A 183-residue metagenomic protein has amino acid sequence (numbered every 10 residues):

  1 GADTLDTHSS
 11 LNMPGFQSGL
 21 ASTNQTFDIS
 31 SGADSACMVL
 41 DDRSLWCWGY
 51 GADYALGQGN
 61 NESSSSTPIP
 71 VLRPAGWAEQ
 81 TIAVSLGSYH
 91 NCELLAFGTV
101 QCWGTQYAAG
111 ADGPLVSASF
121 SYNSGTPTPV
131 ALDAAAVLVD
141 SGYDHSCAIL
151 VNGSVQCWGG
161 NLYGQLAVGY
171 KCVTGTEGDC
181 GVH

Functional and structural regions predicted by a protein language model:
G1-F16, W46-T67, Q101-P127, Q156-H183: Short glycine/serine- and acidic-residue-enriched loop/turn motifs that recur at repeat junctions
M13-Q17, V71-P74, A131-L132: Short loop/turn motifs that cap or connect beta-strands within the blades of beta-propeller-type repeat domains
G19-N24, A75-E79: Short glycine-/Asp-/Thr-/Trp-enriched loop segments that recur within the blades of beta-propeller repeat domains
Q25, G32-A33, S64, Q80 (+4 more regions): Beta-rich catalytic cores
A33-D34, R43, S88-Y89, G98 (+2 more regions): Short coil/turn segments that connect the beta-strands within blades of beta-propeller domains
S35-M38, C47, H90-E93, C102 (+2 more regions): Conserved core positions of repeat-based scaffolds
